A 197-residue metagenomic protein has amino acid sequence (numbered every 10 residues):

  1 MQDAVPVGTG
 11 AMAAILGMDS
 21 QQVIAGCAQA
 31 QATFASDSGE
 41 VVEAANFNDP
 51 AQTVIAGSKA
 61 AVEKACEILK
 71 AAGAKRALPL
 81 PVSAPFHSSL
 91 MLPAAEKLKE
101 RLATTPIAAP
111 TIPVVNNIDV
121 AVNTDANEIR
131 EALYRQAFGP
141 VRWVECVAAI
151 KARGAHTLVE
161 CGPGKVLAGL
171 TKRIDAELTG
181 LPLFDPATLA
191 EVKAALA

Functional and structural regions predicted by a protein language model:
M1-P140: Alpha/beta catalytic cores of group-transfer enzymes, especially the acyltransferase/condensing modules of polyketide
A103-A197: Acyltransferase/transacylase module recognition
